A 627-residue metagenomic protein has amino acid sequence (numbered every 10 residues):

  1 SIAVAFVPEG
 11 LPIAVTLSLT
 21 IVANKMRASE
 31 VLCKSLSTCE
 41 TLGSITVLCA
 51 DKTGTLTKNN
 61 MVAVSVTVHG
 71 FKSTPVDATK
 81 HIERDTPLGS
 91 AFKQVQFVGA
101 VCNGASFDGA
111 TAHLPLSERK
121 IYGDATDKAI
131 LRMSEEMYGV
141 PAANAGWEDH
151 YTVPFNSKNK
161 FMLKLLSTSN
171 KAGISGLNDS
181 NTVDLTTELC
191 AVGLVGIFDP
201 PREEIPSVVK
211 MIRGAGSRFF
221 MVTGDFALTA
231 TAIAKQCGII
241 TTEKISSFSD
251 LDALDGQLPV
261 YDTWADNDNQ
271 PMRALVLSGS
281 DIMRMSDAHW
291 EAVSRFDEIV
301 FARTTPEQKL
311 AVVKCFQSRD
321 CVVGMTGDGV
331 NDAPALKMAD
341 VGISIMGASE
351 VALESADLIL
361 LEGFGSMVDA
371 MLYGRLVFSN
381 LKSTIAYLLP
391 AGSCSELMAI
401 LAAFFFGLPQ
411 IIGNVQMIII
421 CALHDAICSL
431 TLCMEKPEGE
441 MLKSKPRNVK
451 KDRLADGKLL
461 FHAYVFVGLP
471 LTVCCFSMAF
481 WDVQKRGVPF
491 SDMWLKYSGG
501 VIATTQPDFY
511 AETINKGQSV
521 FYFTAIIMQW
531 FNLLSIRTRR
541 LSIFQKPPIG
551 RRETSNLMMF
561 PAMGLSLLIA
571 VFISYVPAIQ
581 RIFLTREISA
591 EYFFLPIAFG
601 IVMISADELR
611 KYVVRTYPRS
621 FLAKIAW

Functional and structural regions predicted by a protein language model:
S1-G457, L469, Y522, R539-W627: Conserved cytosolic headpiece of P-type ATPases
L459-Y464: Alpha-helical transmembrane segments and their helix-start/interface "positive-inside/aromatic belt" motifs in integral
F466-P470, C474: A long, glycine-enriched binding/interface module in the latter
C474-I527, T538-L541: Membrane-interfacial loop- and helix-cap regions that link adjacent transmembrane helices in polytopic membrane proteins
